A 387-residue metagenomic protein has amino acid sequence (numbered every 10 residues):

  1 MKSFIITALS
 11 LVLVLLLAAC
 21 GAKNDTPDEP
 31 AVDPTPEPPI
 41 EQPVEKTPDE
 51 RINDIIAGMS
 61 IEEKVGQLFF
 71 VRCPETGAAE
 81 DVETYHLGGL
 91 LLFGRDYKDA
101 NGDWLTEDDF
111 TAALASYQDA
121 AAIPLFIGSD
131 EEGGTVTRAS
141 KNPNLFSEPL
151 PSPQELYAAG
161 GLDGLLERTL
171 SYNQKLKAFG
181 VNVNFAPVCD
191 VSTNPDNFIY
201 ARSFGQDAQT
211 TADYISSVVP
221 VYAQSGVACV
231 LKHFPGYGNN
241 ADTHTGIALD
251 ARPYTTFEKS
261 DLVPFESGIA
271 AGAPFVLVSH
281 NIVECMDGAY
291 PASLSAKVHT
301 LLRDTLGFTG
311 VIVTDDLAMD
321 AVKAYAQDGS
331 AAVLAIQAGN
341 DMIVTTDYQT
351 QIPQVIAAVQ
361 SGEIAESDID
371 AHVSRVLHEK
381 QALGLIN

Functional and structural regions predicted by a protein language model:
M1-L11: Positively charged n-region of N-terminal signal peptides that target proteins for export
L16-A19: C-terminal motif of bacterial Sec signal peptides marking the signal peptidase cleavage site
G21-D81, T305, A324-N387: Preference for extracellular/luminal or secreted protein segments
Q67, A122-L125, V181-N182, A223-A228 (+2 more regions): Short, well-ordered coil/turn segments that N-cap beta-strands
D81-T211, H233, G238-A251, S279-L294 (+1 more regions): Enzymes and membrane/adaptor proteins characterized by extended Gly/Ser/Thr/Asp/Glu-rich, aromatic-dotted
Y214-H233, S260-A273: Phosphate/pyrophosphate-binding betaalpha-module
P291-T314, M342-I343: Active-site-adjacent C-terminal substructures of enzyme catalytic domains
